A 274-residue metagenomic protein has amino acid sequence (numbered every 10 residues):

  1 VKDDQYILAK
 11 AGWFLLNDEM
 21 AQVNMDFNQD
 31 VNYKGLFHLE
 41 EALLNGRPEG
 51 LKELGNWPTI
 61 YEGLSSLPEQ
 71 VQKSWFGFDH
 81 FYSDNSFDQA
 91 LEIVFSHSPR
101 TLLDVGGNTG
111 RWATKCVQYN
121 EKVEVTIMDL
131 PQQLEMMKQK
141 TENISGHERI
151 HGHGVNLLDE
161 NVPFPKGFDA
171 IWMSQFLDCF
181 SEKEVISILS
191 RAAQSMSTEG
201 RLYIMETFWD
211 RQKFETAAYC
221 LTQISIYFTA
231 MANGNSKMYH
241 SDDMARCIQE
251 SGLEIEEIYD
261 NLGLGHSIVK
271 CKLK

Functional and structural regions predicted by a protein language model:
V1-R100: Conserved Class I S-adenosyl-L-methionine-dependent methyltransferase catalytic core
S96, T101-K274: Alpha-helical subdomain
